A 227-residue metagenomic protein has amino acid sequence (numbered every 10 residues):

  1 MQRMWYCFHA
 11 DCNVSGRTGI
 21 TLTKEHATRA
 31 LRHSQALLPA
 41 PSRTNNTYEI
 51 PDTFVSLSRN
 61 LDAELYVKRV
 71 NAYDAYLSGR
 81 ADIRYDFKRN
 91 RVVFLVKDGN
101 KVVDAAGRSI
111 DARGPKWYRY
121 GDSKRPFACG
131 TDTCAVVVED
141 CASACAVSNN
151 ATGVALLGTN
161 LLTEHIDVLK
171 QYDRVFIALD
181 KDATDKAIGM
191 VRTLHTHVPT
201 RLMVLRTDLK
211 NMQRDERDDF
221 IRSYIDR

Functional and structural regions predicted by a protein language model:
M1, A81-Y85, T200: Generic structural motif
M1-Y73, I110-A112, A183-A187: Non-catalytic accessory segments of DNA primases and related replication-initiation nucleases
Y6, D132-T133, A144-R227: TOPRIM fold recognition
V14-S15, V102, F220: Short, charged/polar, Gly/Pro-enriched secondary-structure boundary elements
N46-I50, I83-R91: Amphipathic alpha-helical surface "interface" segments used for docking/oligomerization or membrane association within
A63-E64, R80, A144: Generic structural marker for isolated residues within well-ordered, non-membrane alpha-helices of soluble domains
A72-F87: Short, basic/aromatic recognition patches
D86-D173: Phosphate-handling DNA/RNA-contact segment within nucleic-acid enzymes
